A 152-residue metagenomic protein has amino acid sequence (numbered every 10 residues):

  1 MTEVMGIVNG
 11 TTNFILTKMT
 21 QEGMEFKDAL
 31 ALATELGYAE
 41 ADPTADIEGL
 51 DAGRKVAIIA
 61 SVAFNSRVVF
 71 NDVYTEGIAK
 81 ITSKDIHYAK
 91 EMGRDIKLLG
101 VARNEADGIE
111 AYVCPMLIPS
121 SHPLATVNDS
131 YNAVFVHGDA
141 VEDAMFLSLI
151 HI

Functional and structural regions predicted by a protein language model:
M1-A39, T44, L50-D51: Rossmann-like NAD(P)H-binding beta-loop-alpha module
E3, I15, K97-L98, Y112 (+2 more regions): Structured core elements
I7-N9, C114, H137: Short beta-strand segments
A29-T126, Y131-V134: Substrate-binding/catalytic subdomain of NAD(P)-dependent oxidoreductase enzymes
A41-D42, D143-L147: Short small-residue beta-strand/loop micro-motif enriched in glycine and branched aliphatics
I109, V141-A144: Short acidic/polar mixed-charge low-complexity motifs
S130, G138, F146-S148: C-terminal transmembrane helices and immediately adjacent loops/tails of multi-pass membrane transport proteins
I150-I152: Conserved small/polar residues in nucleotide/adenosyl-binding loops
